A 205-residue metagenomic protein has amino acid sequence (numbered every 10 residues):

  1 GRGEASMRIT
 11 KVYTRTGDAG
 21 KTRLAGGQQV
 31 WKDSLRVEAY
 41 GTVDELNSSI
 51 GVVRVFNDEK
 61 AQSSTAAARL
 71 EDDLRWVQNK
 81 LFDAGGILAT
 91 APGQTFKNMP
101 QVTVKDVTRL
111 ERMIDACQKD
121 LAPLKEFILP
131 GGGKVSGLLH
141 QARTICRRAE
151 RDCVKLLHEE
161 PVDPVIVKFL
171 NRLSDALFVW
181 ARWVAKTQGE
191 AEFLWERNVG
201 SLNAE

Functional and structural regions predicted by a protein language model:
G3-E205: Phosphate/pyrophosphate-binding loop motifs in nucleotide- or prenyl diphosphate-using proteins
